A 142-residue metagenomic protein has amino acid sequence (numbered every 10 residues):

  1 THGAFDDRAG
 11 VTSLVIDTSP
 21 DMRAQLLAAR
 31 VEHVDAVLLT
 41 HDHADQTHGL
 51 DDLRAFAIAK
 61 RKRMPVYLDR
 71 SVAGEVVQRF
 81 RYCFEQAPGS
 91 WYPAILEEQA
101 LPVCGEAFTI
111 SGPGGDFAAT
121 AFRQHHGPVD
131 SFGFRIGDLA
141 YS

Functional and structural regions predicted by a protein language model:
T1-Y141: Binuclear metal-dependent hydrolase catalytic cores
